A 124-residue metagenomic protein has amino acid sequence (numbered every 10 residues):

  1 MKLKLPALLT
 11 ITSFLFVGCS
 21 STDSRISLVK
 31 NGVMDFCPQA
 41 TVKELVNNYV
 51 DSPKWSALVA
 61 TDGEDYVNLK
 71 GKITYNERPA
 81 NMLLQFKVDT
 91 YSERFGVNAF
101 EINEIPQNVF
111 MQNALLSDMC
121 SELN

Functional and structural regions predicted by a protein language model:
M1-A7: Bacterial N-terminal signal peptides that target proteins for export
L9-S13: Hydrophobic helical h-region of N-terminal Sec-dependent signal peptides in bacterial secretory/periplasmic proteins
S20-N124: Cystatin/cathelin-like cysteine-protease inhibitor module
